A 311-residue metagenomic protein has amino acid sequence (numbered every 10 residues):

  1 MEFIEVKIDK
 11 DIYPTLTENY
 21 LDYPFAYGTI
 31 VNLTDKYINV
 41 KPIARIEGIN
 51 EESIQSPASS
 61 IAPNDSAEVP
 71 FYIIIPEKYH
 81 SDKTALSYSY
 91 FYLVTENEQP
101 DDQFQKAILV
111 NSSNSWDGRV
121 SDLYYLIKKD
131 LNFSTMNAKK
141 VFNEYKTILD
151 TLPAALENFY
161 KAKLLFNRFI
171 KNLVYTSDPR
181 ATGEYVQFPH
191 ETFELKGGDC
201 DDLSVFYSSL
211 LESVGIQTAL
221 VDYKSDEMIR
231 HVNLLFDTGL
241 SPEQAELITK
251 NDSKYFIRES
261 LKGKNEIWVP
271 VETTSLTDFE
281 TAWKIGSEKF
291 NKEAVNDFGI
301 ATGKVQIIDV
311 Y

Functional and structural regions predicted by a protein language model:
M1-Y27: Beta-sheet-dominated interaction scaffolds and their linkers
T29-T34: Asparagine-centered strand-capping/turn motif at beta-strand->loop junctions
R45-P57: Short beta-strand and strand-turn-strand segments in soluble, beta-rich domains
A58-A67: Short proline/glycine- and polar residue-rich coil/turn motifs
E77-Y88: Short glycine/proline/serine/threonine-rich loop/turn segments at secondary-structure transition edges
Q99-L131: Short beta-strand elements
K128-L195: Secondary-structure boundary elements
D201-F298: Hydrophobic/aromatic-rich core segments of domains that either
